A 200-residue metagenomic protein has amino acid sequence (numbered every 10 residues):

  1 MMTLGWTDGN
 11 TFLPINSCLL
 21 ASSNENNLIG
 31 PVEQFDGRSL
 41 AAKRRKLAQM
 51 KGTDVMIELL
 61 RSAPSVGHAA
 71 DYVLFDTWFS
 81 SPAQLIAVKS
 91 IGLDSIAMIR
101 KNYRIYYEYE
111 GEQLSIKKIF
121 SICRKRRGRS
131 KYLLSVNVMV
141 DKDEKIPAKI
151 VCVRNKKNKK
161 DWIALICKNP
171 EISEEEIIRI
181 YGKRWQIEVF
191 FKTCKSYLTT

Functional and structural regions predicted by a protein language model:
M2-W6: Short beta-strand scaffold segments in enzyme catalytic cores
T11-L13, C18-T200: Single, function-defining residue in the core of a domain
